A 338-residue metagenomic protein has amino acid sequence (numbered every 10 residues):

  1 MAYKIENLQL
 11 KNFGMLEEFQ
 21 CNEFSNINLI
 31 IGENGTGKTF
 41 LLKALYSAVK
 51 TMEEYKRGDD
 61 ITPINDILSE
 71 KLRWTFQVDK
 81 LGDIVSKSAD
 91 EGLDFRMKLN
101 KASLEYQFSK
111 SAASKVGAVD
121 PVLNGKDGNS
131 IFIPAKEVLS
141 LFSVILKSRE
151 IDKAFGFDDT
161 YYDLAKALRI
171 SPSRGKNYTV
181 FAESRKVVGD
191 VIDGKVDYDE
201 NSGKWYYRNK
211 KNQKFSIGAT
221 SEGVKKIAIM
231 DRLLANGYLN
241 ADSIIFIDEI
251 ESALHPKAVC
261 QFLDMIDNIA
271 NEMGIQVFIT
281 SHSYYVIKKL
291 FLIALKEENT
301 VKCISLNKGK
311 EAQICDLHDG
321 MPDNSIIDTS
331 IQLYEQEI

Functional and structural regions predicted by a protein language model:
M1-E53, Y206-I338: Switch/communication elements of ASCE P-loop NTPase nucleotide-binding domains
A2, E6-Q9, V49-D242, G309-I338: Phosphate-coordinating catalytic segments in nucleotide- and nucleic-acid-processing enzymes
